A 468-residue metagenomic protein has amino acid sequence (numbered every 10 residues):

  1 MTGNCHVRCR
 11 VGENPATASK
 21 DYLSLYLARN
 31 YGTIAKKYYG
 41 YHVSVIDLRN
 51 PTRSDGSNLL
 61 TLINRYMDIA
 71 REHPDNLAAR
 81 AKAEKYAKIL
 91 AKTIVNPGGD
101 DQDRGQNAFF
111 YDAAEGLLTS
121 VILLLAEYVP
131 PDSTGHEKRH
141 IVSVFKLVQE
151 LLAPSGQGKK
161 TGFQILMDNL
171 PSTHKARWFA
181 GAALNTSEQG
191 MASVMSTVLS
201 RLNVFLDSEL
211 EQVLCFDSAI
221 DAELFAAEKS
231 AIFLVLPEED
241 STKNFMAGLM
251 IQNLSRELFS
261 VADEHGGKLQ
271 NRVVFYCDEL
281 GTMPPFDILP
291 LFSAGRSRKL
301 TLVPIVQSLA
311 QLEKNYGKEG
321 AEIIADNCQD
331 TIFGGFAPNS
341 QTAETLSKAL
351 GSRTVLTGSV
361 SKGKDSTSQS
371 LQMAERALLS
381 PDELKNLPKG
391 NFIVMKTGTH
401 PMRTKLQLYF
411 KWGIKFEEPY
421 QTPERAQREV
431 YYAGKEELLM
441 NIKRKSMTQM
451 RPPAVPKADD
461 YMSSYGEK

Functional and structural regions predicted by a protein language model:
T2, A16-A18: Ala/Thr-enriched low-complexity intrinsically disordered regions
V11-N14: Low-complexity intrinsically disordered segments
S19-L23: Terminal low-complexity, poorly structured segments
S24-L300, N315, D382-R403, K411-G413 (+1 more regions): P-loop NTPase motor domains
F292-A294, R298-I393: Conserved ATP-driven motor cores of ASCE-family P-loop NTPases powering translocation/secretion/packaging/pilus
Q407: Short, surface-exposed polybasic-aromatic patches that bind anionic ligands, especially phosphate groups
